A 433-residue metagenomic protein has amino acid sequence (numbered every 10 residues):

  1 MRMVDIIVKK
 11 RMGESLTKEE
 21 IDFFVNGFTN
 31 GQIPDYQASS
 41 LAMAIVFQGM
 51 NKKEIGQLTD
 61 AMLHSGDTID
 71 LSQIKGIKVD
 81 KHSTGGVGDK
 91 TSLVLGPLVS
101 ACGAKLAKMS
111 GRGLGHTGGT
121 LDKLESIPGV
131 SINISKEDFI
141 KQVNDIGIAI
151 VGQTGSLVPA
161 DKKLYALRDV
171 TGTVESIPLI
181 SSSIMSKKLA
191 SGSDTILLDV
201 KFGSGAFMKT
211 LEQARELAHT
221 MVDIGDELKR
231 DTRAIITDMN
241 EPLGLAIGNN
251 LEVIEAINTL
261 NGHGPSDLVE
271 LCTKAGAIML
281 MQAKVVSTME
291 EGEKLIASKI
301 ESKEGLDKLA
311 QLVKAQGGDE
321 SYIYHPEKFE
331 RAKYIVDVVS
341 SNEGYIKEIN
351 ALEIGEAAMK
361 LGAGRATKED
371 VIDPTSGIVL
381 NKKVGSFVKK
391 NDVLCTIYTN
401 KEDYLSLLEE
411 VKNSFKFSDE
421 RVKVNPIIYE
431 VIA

Functional and structural regions predicted by a protein language model:
M1-G88, T259, K308-D319, I428 (+1 more regions): Acidic, glycine/proline-rich low-complexity segments that act as flexible tails and inter-domain linkers
M3, T120, D161-D169, F202: Gly-rich Lys/Arg/Thr-decorated short loops/hinges at beta-loop-alpha junctions or inter-strand turns that position
D5, K10, S15-K18, F28 (+5 more regions): Well-ordered secondary-structure scaffolds
F47-Q48, L93-K105, K187-G192, I224-L228 (+1 more regions): Alpha-helix C-terminal capping segments
I77-S100, A104-H116: Glycine/serine-rich anion-binding loops at beta->alpha junctions that coordinate negatively charged ligand groups
M109, V143, V151-Q153, D199-G203 (+1 more regions): Short beta-strand segments
K123-A149, H219-G225, K229: A glycine-rich helix N-cap at a beta->alpha junction
N144-S193: Phosphate/diphosphate-binding glycine-rich loops and adjacent basic-rich segments that engage nucleotide
